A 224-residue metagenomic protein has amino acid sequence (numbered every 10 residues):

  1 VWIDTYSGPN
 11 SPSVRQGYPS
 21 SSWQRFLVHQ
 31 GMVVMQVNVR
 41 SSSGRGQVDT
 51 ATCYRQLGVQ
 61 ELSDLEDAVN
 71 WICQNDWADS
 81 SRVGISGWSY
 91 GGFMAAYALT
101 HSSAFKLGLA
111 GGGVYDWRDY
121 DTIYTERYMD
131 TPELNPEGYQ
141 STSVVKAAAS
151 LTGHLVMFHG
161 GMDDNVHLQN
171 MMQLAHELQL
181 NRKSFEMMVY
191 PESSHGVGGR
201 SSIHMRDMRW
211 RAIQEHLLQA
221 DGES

Functional and structural regions predicted by a protein language model:
V1-S224: Serine-hydrolase catalytic core recognition
